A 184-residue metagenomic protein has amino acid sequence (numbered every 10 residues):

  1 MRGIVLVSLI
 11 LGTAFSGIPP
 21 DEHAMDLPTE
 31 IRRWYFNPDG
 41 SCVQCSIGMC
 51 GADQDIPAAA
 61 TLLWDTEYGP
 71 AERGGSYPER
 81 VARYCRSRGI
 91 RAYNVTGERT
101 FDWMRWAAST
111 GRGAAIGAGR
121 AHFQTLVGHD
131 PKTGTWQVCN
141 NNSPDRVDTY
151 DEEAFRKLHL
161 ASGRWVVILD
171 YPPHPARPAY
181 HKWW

Functional and structural regions predicted by a protein language model:
M1, I31-R32, S87, G163: Short, intrinsically disordered low-complexity segments
R2-A24: Bacterial Sec-dependent signal peptides at the C-terminal "C-region" and cleavage site
V5, L9, I47, P131: Residue-level marker of positions within ordered structural domains that often coincide with functionally constrained
G17-D26, G51-A52, T61-W184: Conserved active-site-adjacent core of cysteine acyl-enzyme catalytic domains
P28-N37: A short glycine/serine-rich beta->alpha loop
D39-D53: Active-site alpha-helical elements of protease catalytic centers
A58: Phosphate-handling active-site elements
